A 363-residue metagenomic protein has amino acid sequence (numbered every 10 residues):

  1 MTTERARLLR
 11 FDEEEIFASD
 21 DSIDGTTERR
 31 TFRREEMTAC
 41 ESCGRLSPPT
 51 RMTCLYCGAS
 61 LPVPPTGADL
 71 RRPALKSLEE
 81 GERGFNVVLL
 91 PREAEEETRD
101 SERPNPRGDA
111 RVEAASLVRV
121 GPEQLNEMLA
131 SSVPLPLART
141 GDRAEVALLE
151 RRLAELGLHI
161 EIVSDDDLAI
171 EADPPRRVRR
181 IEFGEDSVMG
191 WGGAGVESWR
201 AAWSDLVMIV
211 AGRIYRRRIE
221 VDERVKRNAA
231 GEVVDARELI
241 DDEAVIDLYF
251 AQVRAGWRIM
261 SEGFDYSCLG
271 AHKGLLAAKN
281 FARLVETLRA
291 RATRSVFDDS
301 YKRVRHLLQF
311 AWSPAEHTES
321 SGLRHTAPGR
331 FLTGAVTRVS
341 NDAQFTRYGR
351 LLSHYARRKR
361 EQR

Functional and structural regions predicted by a protein language model:
M1-R33, P104, S116-L117, G121: A broadly conserved sequence feature marking short terminus-proximal activation segments in nucleic acid-centric
M37, R51: Residues immediately within or flanking Cys/His clusters that coordinate Zn2+ in small zinc-binding modules
C40-C43, C54-C57: Short cysteine-rich clusters marking metal-coordination/redox-active sites
G58-G67: Short Cys/His-rich micro-motifs in 6-15 aa windows
L78, V207-R363: Acidic, Ser/Thr- and proline-rich intrinsically disordered linker/docking segments of eukaryotic scaffolds
V87-R92, S131-G141: Solvent-exposed beta-strand motifs enriched in subsets of small alpha/beta binding domains, especially certain
R139-E182: Anionic N-terminal interaction surfaces
D186-G190, W199-R218: Phosphoinositide-dependent membrane-docking surfaces
